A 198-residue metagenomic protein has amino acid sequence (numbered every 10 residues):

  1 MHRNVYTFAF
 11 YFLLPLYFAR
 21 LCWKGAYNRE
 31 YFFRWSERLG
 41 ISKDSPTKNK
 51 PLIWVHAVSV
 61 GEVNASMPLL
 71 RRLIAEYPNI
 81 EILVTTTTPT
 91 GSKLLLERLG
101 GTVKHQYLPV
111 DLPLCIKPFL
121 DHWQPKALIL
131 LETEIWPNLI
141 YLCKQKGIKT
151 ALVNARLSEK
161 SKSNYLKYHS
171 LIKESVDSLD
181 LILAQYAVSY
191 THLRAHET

Functional and structural regions predicted by a protein language model:
M1-W35: A transmembrane-helix-recognition feature enriched in membrane-embedded lipid enzymes and envelope glyco-/phospholipid
T7, L14, L21, E37 (+7 more regions): Charged/polar, solvent-exposed surface patches and flexible loops
L21-S66: Short linear elements at protein peripheries
V60-L179, L183: Conserved nucleotide-cofactor-binding alpha/beta core module
V188: Carbohydrate-associated surface elements
T191-T198: Conserved small/polar residues in nucleotide/adenosyl-binding loops
